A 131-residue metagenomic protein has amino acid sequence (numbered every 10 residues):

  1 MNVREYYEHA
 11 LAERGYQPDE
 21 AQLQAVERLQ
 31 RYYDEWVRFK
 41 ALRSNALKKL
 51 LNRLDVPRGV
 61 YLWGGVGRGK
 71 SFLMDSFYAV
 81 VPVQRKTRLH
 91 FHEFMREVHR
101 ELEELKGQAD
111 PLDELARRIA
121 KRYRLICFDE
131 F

Functional and structural regions predicted by a protein language model:
Y16-K48: N-terminal pre-Walker A segment at the start of P-loop NTPase domains
N45-L62, R124: Pre-Walker A (Motif I) flank of P-loop NTPase domains
Y61-G65, D75: Residues at the beta-strand->loop junction immediately N-terminal to the Walker
K70: Conserved lysine of the Walker
L73, F77, H90: Hydrophobic positions on the alpha1 helix immediately C-terminal to the Walker A/P-loop
Y78-T87: Post-Walker A helix-loop "phosphate-sensing" segment adjacent to the P-loop in P-loop NTPases
K86-Y123: Short glycine-rich substrate-engagement loop in P-loop NTPases that contacts/grips substrate
E130-F131: Walker B catalytic acidic pair
